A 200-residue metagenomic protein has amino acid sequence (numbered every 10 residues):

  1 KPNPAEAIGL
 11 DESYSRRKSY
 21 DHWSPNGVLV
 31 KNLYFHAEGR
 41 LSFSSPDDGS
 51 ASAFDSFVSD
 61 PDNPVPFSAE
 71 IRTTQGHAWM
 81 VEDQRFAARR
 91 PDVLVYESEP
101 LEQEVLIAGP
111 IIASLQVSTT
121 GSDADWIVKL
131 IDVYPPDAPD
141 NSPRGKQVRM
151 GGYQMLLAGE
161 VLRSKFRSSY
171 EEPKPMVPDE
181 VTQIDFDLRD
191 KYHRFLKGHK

Functional and structural regions predicted by a protein language model:
K1-K200: C-terminal, loop-rich substrate-recognition/catalytic regions characterized by aromatic stacking residues
